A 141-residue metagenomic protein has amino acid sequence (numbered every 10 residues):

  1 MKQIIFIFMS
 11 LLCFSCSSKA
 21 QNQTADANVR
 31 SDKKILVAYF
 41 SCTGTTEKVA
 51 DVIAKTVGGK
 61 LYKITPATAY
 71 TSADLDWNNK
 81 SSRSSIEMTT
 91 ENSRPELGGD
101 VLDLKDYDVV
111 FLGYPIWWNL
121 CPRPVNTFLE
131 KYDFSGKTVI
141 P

Functional and structural regions predicted by a protein language model:
M1-T24: Bacterial Sec-dependent N-terminal signal peptides
C13, I116-N119, F134: Short Gly/Pro-enriched loop/turn and capping motifs at secondary-structure junctions
S18-Y107, L112, N119-C121, N126: N-terminal beta1-alpha1-beta2 submodule of the flavodoxin-like/Rossmannoid cofactor-binding fold
L104, E130-G136: Short, conserved loop/helix-junction motifs that constitute active-site signature segments in enzyme catalytic cores
